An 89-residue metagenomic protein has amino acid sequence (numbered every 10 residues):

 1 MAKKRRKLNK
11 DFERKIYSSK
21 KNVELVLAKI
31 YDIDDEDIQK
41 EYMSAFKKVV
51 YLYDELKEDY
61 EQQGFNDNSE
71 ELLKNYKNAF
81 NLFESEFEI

Functional and structural regions predicted by a protein language model:
M1-K10, L82-I89: Short acidic DE-rich linear segments
K4-K40: N-terminal acidic leader/helix
I16, K20-V23, M43-V49, Y53 (+2 more regions): Generic L/I/V-rich hydrophobic alpha-helical segments across diverse proteins
L27, D34, V50-K57, F80-F87: A structural signal for well-ordered alpha-helices, especially hydrophobic packing surfaces of coiled-coils
D37-L73: Acidic, low-complexity, intrinsically disordered interaction modules
N68-I89: Amphipathic alpha-helical binding modules
